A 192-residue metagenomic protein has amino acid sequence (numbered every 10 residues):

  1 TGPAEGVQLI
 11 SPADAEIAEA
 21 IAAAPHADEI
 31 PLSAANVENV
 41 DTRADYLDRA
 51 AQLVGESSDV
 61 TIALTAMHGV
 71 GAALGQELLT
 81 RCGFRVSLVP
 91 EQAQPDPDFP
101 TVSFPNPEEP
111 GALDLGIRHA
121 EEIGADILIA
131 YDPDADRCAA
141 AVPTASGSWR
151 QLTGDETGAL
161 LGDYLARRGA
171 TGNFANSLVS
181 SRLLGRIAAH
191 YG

Functional and structural regions predicted by a protein language model:
T1, H119-G147: Glycine-rich phosphate-binding loop
T1-A120: Gly/Ser/Thr-enriched, mixed-charge loops and adjacent short helices that form phosphate/oxyanion-binding elements
P12-A13, E19-R43, T144-G192: Proline/glycine-rich low-complexity loops and linkers
L64, L88-P90, I129-Y131, Q151-G154 (+1 more regions): General beta-strand structural signal in soluble alpha/beta enzymes
A66-A72, A135-R137, S180-R182: Gly/Ser/Thr-rich loops at beta-strand to alpha-helix junctions that form or flank small-molecule/cofactor-binding
V70-E77, V142-T144, A189-H190: Short glycine/threonine-rich loop-to-helix capping motif typified by GTGT followed within a few residues by an Asp-Pro
